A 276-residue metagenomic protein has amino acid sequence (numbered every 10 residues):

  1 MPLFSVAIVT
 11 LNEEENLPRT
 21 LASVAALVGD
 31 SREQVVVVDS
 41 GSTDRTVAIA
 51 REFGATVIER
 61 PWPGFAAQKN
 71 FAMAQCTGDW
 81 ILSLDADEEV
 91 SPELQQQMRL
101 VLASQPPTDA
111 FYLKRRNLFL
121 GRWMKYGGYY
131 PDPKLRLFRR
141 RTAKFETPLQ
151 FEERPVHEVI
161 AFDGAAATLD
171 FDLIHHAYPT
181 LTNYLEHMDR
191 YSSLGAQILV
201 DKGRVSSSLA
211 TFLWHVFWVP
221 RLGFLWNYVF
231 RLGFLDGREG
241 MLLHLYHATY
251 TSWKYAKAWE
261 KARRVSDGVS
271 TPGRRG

Functional and structural regions predicted by a protein language model:
M1-A25: N-proximal low-complexity "stem/linker" segments adjacent to membrane-targeting elements
P18, D44-F53, E93-L94: Acidic helix N-cap motif at the loop->helix transition within catalytic regions of sugar-transfer enzymes
S23, L27-D30, V35, D39-A48 (+1 more regions): A conserved acidic beta->alpha catalytic loop
S31, F53-G54, P133, F162: Short, structured coil segments at secondary-structure junctions
V47-Q75: Conserved donor nucleotide-binding strand/loop of the catalytic core
R60, L84-A86: Catalytic metal- and UDP-sugar-binding loop of GT-A-like glycosyltransferases, i.e., residues flanking the conserved
N70-M73, S91-V265, S270, R275-G276: Catalytic-site signature of metal-activated, phosphate-bearing donor transferases, centered on the GT-A/GT-A-like
I81: Short aromatic/hydrophobic "clamp" motif used to bind/position activated sugar donors
